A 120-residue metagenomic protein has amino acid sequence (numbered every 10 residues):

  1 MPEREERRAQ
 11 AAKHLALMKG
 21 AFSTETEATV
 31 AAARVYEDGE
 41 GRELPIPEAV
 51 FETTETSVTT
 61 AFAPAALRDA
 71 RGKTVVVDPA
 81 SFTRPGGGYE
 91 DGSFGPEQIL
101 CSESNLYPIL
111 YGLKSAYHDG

Functional and structural regions predicted by a protein language model:
M1-G120: Macrodomain-like recognition of ADP-ribose-binding/processing modules
